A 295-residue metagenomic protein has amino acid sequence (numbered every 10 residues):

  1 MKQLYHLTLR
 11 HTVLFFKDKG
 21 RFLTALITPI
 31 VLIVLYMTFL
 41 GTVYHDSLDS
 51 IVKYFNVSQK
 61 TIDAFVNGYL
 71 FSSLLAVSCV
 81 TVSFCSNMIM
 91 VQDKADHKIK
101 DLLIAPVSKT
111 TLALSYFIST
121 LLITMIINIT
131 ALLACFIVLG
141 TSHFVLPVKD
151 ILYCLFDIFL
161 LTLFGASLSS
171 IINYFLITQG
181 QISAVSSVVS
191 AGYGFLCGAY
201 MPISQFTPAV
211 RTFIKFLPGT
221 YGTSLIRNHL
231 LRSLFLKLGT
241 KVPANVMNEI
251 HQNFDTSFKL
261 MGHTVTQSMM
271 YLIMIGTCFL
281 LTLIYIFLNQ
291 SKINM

Functional and structural regions predicted by a protein language model:
M1-L9, A209-F216: Short, membrane-interfacial amphipathic segments enriched in basic
L7, A25-L26, L74, D93 (+4 more regions): Residue-level recognition of transmembrane alpha-helices in multi-pass small-molecule transporters/permeases
R10, L14-L48, V66-F84, L121 (+3 more regions): Hydrophobic alpha-helical transmembrane segments of multi-pass membrane transport/permease proteins
V31, L35, I62-T141: Hydrophobic alpha-helical transmembrane segments of multi-pass membrane transport proteins
L35-Y44, N173-L234: Transmembrane helix segments
S47-D63: Perimembrane loop-to-helix junctions flanking transmembrane segments
K109, F117-C197, L283: Alpha-helical transmembrane segments and their short interhelical loops
V242-M295: Junction motif at the cytosolic side of a transmembrane helix
